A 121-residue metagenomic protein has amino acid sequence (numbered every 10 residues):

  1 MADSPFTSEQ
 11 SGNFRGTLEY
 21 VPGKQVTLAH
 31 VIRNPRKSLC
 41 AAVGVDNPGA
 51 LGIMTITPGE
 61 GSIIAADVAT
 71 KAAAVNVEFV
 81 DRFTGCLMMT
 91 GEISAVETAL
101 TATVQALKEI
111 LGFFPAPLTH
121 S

Functional and structural regions predicted by a protein language model:
A2-L18, K71-N76, V80-S121: C-terminal binding/interaction regions
T7-Q10, A29, K37-S38: Intrinsically disordered, low-complexity, basic-enriched segments
S11, K24-Q25: Divalent-cation
Y20-K24, V43-N47, T70, E78-D81: Solvent-exposed alpha-helices and their adjacent loops that cap or buttress functional pockets in soluble metabolic
Q25-H30, A50-I53, N76-F79, T84-M88: Structural motif
H30-V31, L39-T57: Short glycine-/aliphatic-rich beta-strand segments at the starts of folded cytosolic domains
L39, S62-I64, S94-A99: Short, conserved charged micro-motifs
T57-A72: Short amphipathic alpha-helix segments
